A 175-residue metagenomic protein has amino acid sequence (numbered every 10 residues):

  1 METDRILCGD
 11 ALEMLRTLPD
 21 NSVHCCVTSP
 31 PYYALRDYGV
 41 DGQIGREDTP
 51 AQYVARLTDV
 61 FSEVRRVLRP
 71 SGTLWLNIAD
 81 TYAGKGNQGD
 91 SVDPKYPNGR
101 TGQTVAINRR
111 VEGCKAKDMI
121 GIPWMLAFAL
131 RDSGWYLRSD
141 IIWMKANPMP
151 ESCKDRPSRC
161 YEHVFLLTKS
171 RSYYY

Functional and structural regions predicted by a protein language model:
M1-Y175: Core catalytic lobe of class I
